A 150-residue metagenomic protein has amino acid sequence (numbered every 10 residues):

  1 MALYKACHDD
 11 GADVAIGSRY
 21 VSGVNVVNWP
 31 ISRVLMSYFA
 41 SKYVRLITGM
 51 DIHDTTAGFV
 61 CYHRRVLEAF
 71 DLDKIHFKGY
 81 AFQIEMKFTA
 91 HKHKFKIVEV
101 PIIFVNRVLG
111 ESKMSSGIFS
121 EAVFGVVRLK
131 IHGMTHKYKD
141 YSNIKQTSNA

Functional and structural regions predicted by a protein language model:
M1-Y80, R107-G117, A122: Acceptor/aglycone-binding surface of glycosyltransferases and processive sugar-polymer synthases
K5, D9, R65-V66, K94 (+1 more regions): Terminal low-complexity segments of carbohydrate-biosynthetic enzymes
A15-G17, D54-T55, E99, T135 (+1 more regions): Short, hydrophobic secondary-structure boundary micro-motifs
S41-R45, F88-A90, I97, G125-I131: Short, surface-exposed, polar/charged, turn-prone segments marking secondary-structure boundaries
T48, T55-T56, T89, T135 (+1 more regions): Residue-identity detector for threonine
M50-D51, K74-K78, K87-V105: Catalytic donor-sugar/metal-binding loop of nucleotide-sugar-dependent glycosyltransferases
I84: DNA-recognition element of transcription regulators
E99-V108, F119-H132: Short, highly charged low-complexity linear segments
